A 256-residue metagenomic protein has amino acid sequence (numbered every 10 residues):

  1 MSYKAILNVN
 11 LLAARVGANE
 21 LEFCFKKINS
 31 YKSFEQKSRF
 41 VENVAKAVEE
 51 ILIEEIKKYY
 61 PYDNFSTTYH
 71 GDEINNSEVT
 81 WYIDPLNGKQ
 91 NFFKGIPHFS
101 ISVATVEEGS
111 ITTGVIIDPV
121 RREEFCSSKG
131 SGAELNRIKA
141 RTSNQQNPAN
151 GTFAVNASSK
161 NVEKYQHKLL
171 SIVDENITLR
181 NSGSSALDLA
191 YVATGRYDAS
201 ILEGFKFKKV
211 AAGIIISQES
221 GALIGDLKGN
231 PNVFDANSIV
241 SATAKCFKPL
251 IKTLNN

Functional and structural regions predicted by a protein language model:
M1-L86: N-terminal subdomain of lithium-sensitive/metallo-dependent phosphomonoesterases centered on the IMPase/IPPase/PAP
L21-C24, A45, I56, K89 (+6 more regions): Residue-level signal for inorganic ion chemistry
K27-I28, F99, S127-S131, Q218 (+1 more regions): A short, compositionally biased
T68, I117, E203: Conserved residues at the C-terminal ends of beta-strands
N75-E134: DPxDG-like acidic metal-binding loop motif
L135-N136, T142: A structural micro-motif at secondary-structure boundaries
N144-N256: An extended, acidic
